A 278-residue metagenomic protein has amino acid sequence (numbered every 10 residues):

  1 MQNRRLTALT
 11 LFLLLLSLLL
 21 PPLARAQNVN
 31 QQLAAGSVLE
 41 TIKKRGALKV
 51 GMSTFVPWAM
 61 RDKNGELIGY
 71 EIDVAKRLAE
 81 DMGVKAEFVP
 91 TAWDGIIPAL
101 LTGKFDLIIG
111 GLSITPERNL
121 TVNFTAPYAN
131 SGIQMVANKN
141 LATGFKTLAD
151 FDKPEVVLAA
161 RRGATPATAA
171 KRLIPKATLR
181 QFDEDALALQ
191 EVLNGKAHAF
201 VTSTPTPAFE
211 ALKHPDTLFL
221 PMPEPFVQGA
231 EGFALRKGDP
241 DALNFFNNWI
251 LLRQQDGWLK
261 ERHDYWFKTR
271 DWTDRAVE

Functional and structural regions predicted by a protein language model:
Q27-L33, T165-L179, I250-E278: Ligand-binding clefts/hinges and TM-proximal coupling segments of bilobed small-molecule sensing domains
N28-G111, L120: Extracytoplasmic small-molecule ligand-binding "clamshell" domains of the periplasmic binding protein/Venus flytrap
A35, I72, F88-P98, T143 (+2 more regions): Short helix-initiation/N-cap motifs at beta->coil->alpha
L48-K49, V84-K85, T102-G110, E155-V157 (+2 more regions): Alpha-to-beta junction loops
M60-N64, A75-V84, T147-D152, P166-D183 (+2 more regions): Ligand-binding cleft/hinge of the Venus flytrap
G95, L112-T121, A169-R172, L193-N194 (+1 more regions): A ligand-binding cleft/hinge motif common to bilobed small-molecule-binding domains
N130-A137, T204, A208-L251, T269-E278: Periplasmic-binding protein-like
K139-V156: Flexible hinge/capping segments at coil-to-helix
